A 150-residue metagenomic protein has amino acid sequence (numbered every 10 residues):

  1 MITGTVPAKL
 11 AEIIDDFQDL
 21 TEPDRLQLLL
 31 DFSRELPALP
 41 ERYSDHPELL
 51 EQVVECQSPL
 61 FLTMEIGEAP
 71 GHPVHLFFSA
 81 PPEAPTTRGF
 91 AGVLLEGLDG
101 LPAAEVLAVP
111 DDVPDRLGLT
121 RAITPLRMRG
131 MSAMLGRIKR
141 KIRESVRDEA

Functional and structural regions predicted by a protein language model:
T3-L50: Extended low-complexity intrinsically disordered regions
D19-E22, P81-T86, L126: Structural motif
R25, S58, T86-A91, P102 (+2 more regions): Amphipathic alpha-helical interface surfaces
S33, G97-L98, I138, I142: Generic structural signal for hydrophobic core residues of well-folded globular domains
Y43-I66: Structured beta-strand/loop patches that form or line metal/cofactor-binding pockets in enzymes
E55-P59, G71-H75, R88-F90: Short connector loops at helix/strand junctions that flank enzyme active sites, especially segments positioning acidic
I66-P85, L95-D99: Conserved interaction-surface patches within small, structured recognition/assembly domains
P82, A104-V109, V113-A150: C-terminal binding/interaction regions
